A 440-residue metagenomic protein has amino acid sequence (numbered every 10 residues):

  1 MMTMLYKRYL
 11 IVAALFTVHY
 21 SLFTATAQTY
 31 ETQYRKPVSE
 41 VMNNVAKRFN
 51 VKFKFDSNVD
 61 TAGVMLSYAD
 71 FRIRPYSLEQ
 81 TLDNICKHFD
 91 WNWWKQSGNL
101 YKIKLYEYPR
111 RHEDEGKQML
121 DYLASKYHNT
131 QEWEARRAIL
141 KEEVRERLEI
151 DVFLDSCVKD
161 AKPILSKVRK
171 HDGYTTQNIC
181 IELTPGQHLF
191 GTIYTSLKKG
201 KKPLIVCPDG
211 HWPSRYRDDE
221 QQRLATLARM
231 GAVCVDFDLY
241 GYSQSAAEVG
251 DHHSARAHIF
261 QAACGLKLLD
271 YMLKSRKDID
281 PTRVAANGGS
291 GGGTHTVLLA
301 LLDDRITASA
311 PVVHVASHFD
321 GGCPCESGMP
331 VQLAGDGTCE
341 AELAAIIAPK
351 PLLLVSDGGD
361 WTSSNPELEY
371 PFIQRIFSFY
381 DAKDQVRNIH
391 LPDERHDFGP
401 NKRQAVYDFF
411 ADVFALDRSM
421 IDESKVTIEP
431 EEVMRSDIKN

Functional and structural regions predicted by a protein language model:
M1, L5-T24: Short, basic, low-complexity termini and linkers enriched in Ser/Thr/Gly/Pro that act as targeting/leader peptides
A27-E107: N-terminal export/assembly leaders
D60, A308, D320-R375: The feature captures the conserved acid-bearing segment of alpha/beta-hydrolase catalytic domains
P75-L78, W94-H188, S356-N440: Alpha/beta-hydrolase-fold serine-hydrolase catalytic core, especially in secreted/extracellular enzymes
H171, G186-L189, S196-L204, H211: Proline/glycine-enriched tight loop/beta-turn segments at coil->beta junctions that connect or precede beta-strands
G200-S275, P281, V315-C325: Cap/lid segment of the alpha/beta-hydrolase catalytic domain
K201-L204, M230-V233, D280-R283, D304-A308 (+2 more regions): Loop/turn elements at helix/coil->beta-strand transitions in domains of secreted/extracellular proteins
D270-D336: Primarily recognizes the serine-hydrolase "nucleophile elbow" in alpha/beta-hydrolase and SGNH/GDSL folds
